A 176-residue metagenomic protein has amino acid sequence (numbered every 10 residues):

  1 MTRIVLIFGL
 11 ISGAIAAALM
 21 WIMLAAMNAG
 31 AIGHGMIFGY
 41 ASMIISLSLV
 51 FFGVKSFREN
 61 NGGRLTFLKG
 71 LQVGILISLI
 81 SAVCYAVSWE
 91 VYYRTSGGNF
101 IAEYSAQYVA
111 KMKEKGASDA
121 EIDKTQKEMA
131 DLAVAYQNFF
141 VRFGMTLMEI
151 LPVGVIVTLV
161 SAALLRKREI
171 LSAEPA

Functional and structural regions predicted by a protein language model:
M1-F57: Transmembrane alpha-helical insertion/packing segments
M1-R3, R168-A176: Short, charged juxtamembrane terminal tails flanking transmembrane helices
I7-I11, Q72-S81: Alpha-helical transmembrane segments of multi-pass membrane proteins
I15-M23, S46-V50, S81-Y85, W89 (+3 more regions): Alpha-helical transmembrane segments of multipass membrane proteins
M23-M27, V54-R58, Y85-Y93, S161-R166: Membrane-water interface at transmembrane helix exits
V54-K69: Membrane-helix interface/capping segments
V87-G116, K124: Functional transmembrane-helix hotspots
M129-P152: Individual transmembrane alpha-helix segments
